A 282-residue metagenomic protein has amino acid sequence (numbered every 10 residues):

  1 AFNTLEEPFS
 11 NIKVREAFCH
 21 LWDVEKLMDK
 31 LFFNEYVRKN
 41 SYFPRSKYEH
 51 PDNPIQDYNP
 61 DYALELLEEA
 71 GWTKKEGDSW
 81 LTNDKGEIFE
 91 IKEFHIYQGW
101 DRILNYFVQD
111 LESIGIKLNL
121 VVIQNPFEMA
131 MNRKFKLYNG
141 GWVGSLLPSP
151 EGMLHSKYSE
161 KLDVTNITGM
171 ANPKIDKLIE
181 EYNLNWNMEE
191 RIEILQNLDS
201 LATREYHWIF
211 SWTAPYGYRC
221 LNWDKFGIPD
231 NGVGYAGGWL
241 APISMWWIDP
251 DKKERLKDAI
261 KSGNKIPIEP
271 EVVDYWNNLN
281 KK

Functional and structural regions predicted by a protein language model:
F2, F18, L67: Conserved hydrophobic/aromatic pocket- or pore-lining residues that grip, position, or stack substrates in active sites
T4-E7, L118, I179-L184: Short, well-ordered beta-strand elements within core beta-sheets of diverse protein domains
L5-V14, T73, N185: Short helix-loop capping/hinge motifs at secondary-structure junctions, enriched in acidic/polar residues
I12, D57-K92: Immediate post-signal peptide segment of exported/extracytoplasmic ligand-binding proteins
A17-I55, N59-Y62, Q98-Q109, E128-K282: Detector for C-terminal structural segments
L67, L111-E112: Hydrophobic alpha-helical packing residues
T73-G77, E112-E128: Short, well-structured beta-strand/strand-turn elements
E87-Y97, L118-V121: Short, well-ordered beta-strand elements
